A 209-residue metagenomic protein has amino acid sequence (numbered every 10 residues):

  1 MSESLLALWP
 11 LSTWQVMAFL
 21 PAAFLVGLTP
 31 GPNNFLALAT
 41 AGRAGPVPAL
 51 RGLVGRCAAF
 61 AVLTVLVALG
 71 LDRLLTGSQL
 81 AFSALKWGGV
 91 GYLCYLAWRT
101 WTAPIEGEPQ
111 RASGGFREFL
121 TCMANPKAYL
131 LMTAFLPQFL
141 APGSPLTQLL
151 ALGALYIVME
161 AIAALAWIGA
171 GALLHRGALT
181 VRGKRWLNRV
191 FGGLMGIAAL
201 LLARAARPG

Functional and structural regions predicted by a protein language model:
S2-P10, S83-L85, Y95-T133, R176-G193 (+1 more regions): Alpha-helical multi-pass membrane helix bundles of inner-membrane/thylakoid proteins, especially permease cores
S4-F82, A134-I157, L165-A172: Juxtamembrane transmembrane-helix termini in multi-pass membrane transport proteins
F24, L28, A61-V62, W98 (+4 more regions): Hydrophobic/aromatic residues within the transmembrane alpha-helices of Major Facilitator Superfamily
V47-F116, A170-L173, G177, G193 (+1 more regions): Membrane helix-loop-helix hairpins that form the core translocation module of multi-pass transporters
V67, A151-L155, M159-P208: A hydrophobic alpha-helix/topogenic segment detector that preferentially activates on transmembrane helices
